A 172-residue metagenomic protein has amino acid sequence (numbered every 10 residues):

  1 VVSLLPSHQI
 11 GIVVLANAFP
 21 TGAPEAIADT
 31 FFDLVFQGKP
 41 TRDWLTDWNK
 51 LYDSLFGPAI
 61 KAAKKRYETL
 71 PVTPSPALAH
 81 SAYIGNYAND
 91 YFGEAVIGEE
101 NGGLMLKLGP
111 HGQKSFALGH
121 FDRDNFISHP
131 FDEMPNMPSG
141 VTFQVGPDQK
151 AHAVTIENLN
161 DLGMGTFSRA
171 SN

Functional and structural regions predicted by a protein language model:
V1-N172: Catalytic loop of the DD-peptidase/beta-lactamase superfamily, centered on the K-T-G motif and neighboring
